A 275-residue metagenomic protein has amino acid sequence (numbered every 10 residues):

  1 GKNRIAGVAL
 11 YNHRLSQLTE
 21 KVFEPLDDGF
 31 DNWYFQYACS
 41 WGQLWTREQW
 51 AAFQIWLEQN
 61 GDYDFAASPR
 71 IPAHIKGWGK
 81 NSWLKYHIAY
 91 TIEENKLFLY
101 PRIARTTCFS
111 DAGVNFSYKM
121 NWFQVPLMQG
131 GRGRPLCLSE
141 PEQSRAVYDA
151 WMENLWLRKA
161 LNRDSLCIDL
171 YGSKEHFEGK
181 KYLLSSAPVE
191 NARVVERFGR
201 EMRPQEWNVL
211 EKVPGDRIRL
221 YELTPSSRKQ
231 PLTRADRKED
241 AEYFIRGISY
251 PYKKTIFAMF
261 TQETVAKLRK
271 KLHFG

Functional and structural regions predicted by a protein language model:
G1-L26, W33: Conserved donor NDP-sugar-binding/catalytic core segment of glycosyltransferases
K2, W33, S68-R70, F123-L127: Glycine-rich loops and low-complexity Gly/Arg-rich segments that provide flexible linkers or classic glycine-based
H13, W50, I55, I92-K96 (+4 more regions): Residue-level marker of positions within ordered structural domains that often coincide with functionally constrained
S16-V22, Q49-W56, W78-S82, S139-D149: Noncatalytic linker/hinge segments flanking ATPase motor cores
F23-D27, N81, S165-L166: Short amphipathic alpha-helical surface micro-motifs
G29-W33, A38, Y86, I256: Short, flexible coil/linker segments at or flanking structured domains
Y37-N121: Catalytic core and acceptor-binding pocket of nucleotide-sugar-dependent glycosyltransferases
T106-G275: Terminal low-complexity segments of carbohydrate-biosynthetic enzymes
